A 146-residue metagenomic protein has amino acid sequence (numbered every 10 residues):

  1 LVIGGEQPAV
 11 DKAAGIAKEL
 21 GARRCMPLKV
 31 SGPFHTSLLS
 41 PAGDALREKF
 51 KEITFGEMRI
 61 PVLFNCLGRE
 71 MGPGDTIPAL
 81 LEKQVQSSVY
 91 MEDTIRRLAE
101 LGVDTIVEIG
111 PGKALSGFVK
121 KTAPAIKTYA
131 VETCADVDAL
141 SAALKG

Functional and structural regions predicted by a protein language model:
L1-G146: Acyl-group transfer acyltransferase/transacylase scaffold of fatty acid/polyketide systems
